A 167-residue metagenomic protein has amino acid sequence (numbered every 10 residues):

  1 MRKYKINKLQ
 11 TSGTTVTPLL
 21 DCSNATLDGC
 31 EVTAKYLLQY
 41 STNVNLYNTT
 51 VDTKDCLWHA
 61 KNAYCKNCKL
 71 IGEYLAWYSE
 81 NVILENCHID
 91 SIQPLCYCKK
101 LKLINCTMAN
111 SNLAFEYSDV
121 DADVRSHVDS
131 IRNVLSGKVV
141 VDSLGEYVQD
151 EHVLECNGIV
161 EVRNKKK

Functional and structural regions predicted by a protein language model:
M1-K167: Long, distal/terminal scaffolding or interaction modules with repetitive or compositionally biased sequence
